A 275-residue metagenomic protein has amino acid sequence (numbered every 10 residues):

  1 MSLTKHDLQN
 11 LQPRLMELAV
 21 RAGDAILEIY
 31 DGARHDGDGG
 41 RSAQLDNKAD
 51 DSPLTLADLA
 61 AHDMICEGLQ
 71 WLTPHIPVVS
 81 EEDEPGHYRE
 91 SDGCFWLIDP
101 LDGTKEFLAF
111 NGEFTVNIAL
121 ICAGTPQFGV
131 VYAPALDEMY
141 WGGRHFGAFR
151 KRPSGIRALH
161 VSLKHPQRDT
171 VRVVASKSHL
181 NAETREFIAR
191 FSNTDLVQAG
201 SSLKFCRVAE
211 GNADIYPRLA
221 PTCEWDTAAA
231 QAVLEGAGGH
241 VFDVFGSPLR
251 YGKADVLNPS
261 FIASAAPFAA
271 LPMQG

Functional and structural regions predicted by a protein language model:
M1-G23, R185-R190, C206-G275: Oxyanion/phosphate-interacting regions
M1-L101, E186-A189: N-terminal subdomain of lithium-sensitive/metallo-dependent phosphomonoesterases centered on the IMPase/IPPase/PAP
A22, I26, D58, L69 (+7 more regions): Residue-level signal for inorganic ion chemistry
S80-E82, Q198-G200, F245: Short loop/edge segments at beta-strand edges and connector loops that shape dinucleotide/nucleotide cofactor-binding
D92-P134: Glycine-rich active-site/cofactor-binding loop and its immediate structural neighborhood
I118-C206, L249, D255-G275: Acidic beta-strand-loop-alpha-helix segment within the catalytic core of divalent metal-dependent phosphate-processing
